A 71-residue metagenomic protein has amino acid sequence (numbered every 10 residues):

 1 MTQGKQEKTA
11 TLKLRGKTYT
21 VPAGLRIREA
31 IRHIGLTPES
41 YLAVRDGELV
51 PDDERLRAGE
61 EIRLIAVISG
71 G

Functional and structural regions predicted by a protein language model:
M1-G70: Ubiquitin-like/PB1-type beta-grasp interaction modules and other compact soluble beta-rich domains
